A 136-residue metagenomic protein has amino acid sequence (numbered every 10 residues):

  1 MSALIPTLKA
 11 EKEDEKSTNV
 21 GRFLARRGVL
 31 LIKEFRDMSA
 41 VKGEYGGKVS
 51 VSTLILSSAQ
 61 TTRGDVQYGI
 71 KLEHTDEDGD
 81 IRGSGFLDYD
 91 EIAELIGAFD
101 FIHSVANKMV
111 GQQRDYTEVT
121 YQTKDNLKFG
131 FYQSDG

Functional and structural regions predicted by a protein language model:
A3-G136: Positively charged, low-complexity terminal tracts and the immediately adjacent first secondary-structure elements
